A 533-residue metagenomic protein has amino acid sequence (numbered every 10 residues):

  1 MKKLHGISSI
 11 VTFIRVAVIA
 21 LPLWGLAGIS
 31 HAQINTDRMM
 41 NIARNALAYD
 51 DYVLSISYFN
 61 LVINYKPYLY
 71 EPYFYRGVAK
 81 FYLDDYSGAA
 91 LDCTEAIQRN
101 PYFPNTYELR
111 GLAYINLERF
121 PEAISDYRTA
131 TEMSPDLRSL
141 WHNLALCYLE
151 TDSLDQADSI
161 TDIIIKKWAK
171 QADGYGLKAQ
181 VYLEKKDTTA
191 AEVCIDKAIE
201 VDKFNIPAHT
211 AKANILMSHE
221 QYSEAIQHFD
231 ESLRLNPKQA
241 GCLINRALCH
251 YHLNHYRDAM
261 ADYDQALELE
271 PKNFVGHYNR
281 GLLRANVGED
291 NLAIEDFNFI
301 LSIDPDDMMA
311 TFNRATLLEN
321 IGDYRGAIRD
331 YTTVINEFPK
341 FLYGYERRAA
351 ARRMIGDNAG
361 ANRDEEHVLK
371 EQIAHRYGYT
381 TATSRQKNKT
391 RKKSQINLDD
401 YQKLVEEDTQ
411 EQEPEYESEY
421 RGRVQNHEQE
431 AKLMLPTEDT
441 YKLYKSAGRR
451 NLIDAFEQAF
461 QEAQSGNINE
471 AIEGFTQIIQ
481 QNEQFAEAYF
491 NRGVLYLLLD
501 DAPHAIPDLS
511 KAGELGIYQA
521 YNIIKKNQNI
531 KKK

Functional and structural regions predicted by a protein language model:
M1-T12: N-terminal secretory signal peptides that target proteins for export/translocation
G6, G25-G28: Residue-identity detector for glycine
F13-L26: Bacterial N-terminal signal peptides
I29-K533: Alpha-helical tetratricopeptide repeat
